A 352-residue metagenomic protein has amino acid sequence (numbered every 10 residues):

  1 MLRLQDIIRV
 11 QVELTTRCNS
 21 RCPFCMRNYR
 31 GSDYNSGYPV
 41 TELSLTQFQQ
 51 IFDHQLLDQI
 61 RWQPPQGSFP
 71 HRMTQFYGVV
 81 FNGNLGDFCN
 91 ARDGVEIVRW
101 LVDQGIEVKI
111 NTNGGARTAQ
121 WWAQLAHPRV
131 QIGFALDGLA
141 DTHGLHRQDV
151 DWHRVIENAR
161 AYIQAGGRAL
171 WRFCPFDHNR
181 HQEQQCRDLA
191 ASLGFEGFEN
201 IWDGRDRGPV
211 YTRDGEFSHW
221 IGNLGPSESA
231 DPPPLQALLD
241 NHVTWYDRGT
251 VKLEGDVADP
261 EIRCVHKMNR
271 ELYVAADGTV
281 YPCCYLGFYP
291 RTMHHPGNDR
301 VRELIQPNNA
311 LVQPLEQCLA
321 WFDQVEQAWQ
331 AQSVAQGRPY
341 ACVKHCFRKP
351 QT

Functional and structural regions predicted by a protein language model:
M1-I7, S20: Recognition helices and adjacent regulatory flanks at domain boundaries
V10, L14, V108-I110: Conserved SAM-binding loop
E13, N28, S32-Q49, D58-P65 (+6 more regions): Radical SAM enzyme [4Fe-4S]-AdoMet core and its adjacent flexible, acidic and glycine-rich loops/tails across
R17-Y29, P282, Y340-K349: Local cysteine-cluster metal-coordination motifs and their immediate loop/turn environment, predominantly Fe-S cluster
G78, I110, G133: Catalytic phosphate/metal-binding cores of nucleic-acid and nucleotide-processing enzymes, i.e., regions that mediate
D93-G94: Acidic donor-diphosphate engagement hotspot in glycosyltransferases and nucleotidyltransferases that stabilizes
A310-T352: Cysteine/selenocysteine-centered motifs that mediate thiol-based redox chemistry or coordinate metal-sulfur cofactors
